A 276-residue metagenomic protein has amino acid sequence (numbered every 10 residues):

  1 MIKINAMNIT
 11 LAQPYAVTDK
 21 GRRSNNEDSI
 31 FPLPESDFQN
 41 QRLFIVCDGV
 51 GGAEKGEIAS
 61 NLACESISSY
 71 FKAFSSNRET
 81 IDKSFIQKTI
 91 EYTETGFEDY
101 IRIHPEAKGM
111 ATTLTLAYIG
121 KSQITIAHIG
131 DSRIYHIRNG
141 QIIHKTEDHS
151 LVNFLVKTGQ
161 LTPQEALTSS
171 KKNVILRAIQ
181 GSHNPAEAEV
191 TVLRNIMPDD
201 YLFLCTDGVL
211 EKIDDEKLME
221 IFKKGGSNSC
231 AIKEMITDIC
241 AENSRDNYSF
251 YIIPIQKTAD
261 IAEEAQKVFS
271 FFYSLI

Functional and structural regions predicted by a protein language model:
M1-I276: PP2C/PPM-type serine/threonine phosphatase catalytic domain
